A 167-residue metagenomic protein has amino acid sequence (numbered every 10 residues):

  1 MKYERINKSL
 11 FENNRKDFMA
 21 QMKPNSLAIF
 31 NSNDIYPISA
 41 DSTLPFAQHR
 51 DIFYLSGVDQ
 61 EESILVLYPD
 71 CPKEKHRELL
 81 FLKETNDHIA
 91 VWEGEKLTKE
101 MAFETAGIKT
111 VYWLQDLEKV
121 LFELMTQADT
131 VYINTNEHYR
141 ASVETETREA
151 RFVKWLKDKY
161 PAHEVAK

Functional and structural regions predicted by a protein language model:
M1-K167: A composition/biophysics-driven feature that prefers long, compositionally simple stretches
